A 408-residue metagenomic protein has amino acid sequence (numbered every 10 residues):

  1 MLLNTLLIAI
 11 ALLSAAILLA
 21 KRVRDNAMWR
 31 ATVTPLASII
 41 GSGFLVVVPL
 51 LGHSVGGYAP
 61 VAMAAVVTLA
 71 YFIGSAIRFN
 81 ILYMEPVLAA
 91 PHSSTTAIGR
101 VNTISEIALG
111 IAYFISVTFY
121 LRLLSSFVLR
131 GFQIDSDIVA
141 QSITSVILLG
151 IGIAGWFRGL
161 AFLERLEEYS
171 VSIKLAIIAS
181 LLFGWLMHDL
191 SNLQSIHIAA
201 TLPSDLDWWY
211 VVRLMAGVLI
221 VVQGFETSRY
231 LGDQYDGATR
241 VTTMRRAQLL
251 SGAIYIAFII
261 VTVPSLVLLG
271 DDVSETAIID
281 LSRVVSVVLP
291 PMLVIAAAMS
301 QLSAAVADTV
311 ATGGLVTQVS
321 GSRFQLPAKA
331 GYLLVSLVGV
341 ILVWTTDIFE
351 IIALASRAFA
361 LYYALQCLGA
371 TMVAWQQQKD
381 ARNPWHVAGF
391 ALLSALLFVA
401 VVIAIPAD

Functional and structural regions predicted by a protein language model:
M1-K21, V46, V61, L181-G184 (+2 more regions): A generic transmembrane alpha-helix motif of multi-pass inner-membrane proteins
L2-R30, L50-S105, S126, A247-G252 (+1 more regions): Extracellular loop-to-transmembrane helix junctions
A20-R22, D137-V139, I143-S145, A161 (+1 more regions): Helix-loop-helix junctions that connect adjacent transmembrane segments in multi-pass membrane transporters
R30-A31, V55-A62, S75-I115, R130-Q141 (+2 more regions): Transmembrane-helix boundary/entry motifs in multi-pass membrane transporters
A89-I98, Q248-L302, Q318-R323, S336-V340 (+1 more regions): TM-loop-TM module centered on a large, flexible mid-protein loop between adjacent transmembrane helices in multi-pass
A90-P91, L121-I143, D233-G237, T242-G252 (+3 more regions): Helix-loop-helix connectors at the membrane interface of multi-pass transporters/channels
L109-L123, Q234, V288-R323, I352-A355: Membrane-helix boundary/coupling elements in multi-pass transport proteins
V128, Q141-H188, I352-C367, W385-L392: Membrane-interface loop-to-helix entry segments
